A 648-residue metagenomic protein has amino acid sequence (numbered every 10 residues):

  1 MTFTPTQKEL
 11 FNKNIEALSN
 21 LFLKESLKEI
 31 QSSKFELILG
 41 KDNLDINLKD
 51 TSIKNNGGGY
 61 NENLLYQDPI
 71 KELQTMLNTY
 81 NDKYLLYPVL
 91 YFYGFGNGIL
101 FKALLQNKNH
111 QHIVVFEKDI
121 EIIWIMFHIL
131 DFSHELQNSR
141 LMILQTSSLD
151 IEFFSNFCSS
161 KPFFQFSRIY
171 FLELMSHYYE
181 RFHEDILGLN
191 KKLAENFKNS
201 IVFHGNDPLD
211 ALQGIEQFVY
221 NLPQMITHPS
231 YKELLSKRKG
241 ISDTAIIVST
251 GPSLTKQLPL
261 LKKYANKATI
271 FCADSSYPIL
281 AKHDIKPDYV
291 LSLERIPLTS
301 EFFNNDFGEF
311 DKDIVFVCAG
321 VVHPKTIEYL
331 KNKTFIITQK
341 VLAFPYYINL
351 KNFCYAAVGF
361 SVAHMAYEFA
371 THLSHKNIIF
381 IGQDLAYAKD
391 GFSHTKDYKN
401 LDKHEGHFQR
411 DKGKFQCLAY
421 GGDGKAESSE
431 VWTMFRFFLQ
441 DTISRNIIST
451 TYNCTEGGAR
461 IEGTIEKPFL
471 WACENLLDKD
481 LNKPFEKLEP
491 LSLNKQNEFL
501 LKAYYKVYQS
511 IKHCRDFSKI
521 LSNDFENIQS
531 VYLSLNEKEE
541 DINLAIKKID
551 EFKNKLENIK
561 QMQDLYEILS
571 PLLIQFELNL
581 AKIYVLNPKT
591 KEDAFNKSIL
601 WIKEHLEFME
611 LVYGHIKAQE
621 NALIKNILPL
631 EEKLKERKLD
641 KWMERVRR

Functional and structural regions predicted by a protein language model:
M1-A245, P252-T269, P278-K282, Y289 (+3 more regions): N-terminal donor/sugar-recognition subdomains of glycan-related enzymes, prototypically the membrane-proximal stem
E117, S276-Y277, D284-E294, A370-H394: Glycine-rich phosphate/pyrophosphate-binding loops and their adjacent beta-strand/loop elements at enzyme active sites
L130-F132, K286-Y289, E294, D306 (+4 more regions): Short secondary-structure boundary/capping segments
S249, A273, L293, V317-A319 (+2 more regions): Generic beta-strand/beta-sheet core signal
L260, A268, I348, V358-G359 (+1 more regions): Long alpha-helical, hydrophobic tracts
F303-N304, D313-G320, E328-Y329, T334-L342 (+4 more regions): N-terminal leader/presequence-like segments
P324-I381, L385: Active-site/ligand-binding-proximal alpha/beta "capping" segment
F392-T442: Phosphate-binding loop/pocket of nucleotide- and phosphate-handling active sites
